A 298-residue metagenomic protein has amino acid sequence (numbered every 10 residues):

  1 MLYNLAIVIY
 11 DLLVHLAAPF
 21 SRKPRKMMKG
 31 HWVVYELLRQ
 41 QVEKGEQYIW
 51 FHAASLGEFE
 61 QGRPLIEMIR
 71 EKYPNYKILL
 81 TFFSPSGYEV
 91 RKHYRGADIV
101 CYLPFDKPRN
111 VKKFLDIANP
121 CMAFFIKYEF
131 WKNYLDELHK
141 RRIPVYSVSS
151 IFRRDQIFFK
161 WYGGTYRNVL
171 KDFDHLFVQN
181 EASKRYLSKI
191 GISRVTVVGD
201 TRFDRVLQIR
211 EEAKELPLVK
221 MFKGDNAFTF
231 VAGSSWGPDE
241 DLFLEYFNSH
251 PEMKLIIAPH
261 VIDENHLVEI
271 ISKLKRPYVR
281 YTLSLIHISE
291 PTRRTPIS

Functional and structural regions predicted by a protein language model:
M1-R22: Short hydrophobic helices that act as membrane-entry/anchoring signals
I9, F51, F243: A residue-level signal for conserved active-site and pocket-lining positions in enzyme catalytic cores
H15, P19, K23-E212, W236-G237 (+1 more regions): Active-site and donor-binding regions of nucleotide-sugar-utilizing enzymes
I49-F51, F230-A232, S289: Short hydrophobic beta-strand segments
E58-K72, E211-L283: Conserved catalytic-core segment of nucleotide-activated headgroup transferases in glycan assembly
Y134, I270, I288: Aromatic/hydrophobic pocket-lining residues that form π-stacking "cages" and hydrophobic walls in ligand
I286-S298: Single conserved hydrophobic/aromatic residue that forms the stacking wall/gate of nucleotide- or nucleobase-binding
